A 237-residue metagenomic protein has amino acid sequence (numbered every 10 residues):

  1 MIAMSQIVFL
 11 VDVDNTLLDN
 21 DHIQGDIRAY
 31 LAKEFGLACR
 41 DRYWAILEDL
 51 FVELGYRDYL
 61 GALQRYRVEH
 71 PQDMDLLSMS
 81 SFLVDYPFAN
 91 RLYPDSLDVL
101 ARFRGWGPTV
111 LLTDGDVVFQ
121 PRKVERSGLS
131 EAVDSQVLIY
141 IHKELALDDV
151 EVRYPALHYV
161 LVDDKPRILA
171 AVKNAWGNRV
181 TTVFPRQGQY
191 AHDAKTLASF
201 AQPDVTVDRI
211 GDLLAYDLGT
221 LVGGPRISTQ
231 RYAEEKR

Functional and structural regions predicted by a protein language model:
M1-S5, E125-L161, K165-R237: Asp-based, Mg2+/Mn2+-dependent phosphohydrolase catalytic module
I2-A45, V68-E69: Active-site neighborhood of HAD-like aspartate-dependent phosphohydrolases
L10-D12, L112, L161-V162, V207: Generic enzyme active-site microenvironment
T16, I23, V117-V118, R167 (+1 more regions): Conserved Rossmann-like nucleotide-cofactor binding loop
L17, T109, L161: Conserved SAM-binding loop
I23, E34-A38, L47-V84, R102: A metal-dependent, Asp-based hydrolase signature
L60-G61, S81-L111, E144, D148-D149: Short, acidic loop-to-helix structural element flanking the phosphoryl-transfer center in phosphate-processing enzymes
L97-V110, D114-L138: Substrate-recognition/cap helix-loop segment adjacent to the acidic, metal-dependent catalytic center of Asp-based
